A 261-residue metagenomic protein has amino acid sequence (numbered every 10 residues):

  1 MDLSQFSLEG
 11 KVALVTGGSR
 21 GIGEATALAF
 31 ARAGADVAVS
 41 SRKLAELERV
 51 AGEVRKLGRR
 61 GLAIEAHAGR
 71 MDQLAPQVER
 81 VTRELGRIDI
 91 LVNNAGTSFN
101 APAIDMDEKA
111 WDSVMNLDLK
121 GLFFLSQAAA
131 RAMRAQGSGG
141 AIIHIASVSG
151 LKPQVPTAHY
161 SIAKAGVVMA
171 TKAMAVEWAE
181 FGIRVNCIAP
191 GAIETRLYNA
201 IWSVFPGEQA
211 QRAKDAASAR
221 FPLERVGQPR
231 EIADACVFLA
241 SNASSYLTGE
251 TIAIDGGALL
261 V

Functional and structural regions predicted by a protein language model:
D2-Q5, K152, C236-V237, T248-V261: Short C-terminal tail/terminal secondary-structure segment of NAD(P)H-dependent dehydrogenase/reductase domains
S19-R20: Conserved glycine-rich cofactor-binding loop
P102-A103, D107-M115, A217: Substrate-binding pocket helix/loop in short-chain dehydrogenase/reductase
I104, K152-A158, E180-F181, E224 (+2 more regions): Active-site loop immediately N-terminal to the catalytic Tyr-X3-Lys motif of short-chain dehydrogenase/reductase
S126, A163, T171: Active-site helix of classical SDR
S147: Residue(s) in the substrate-gating loop at a strand-loop-helix junction that position the organic substrate next
A179, R184, L247-G249: Short, small/polar-rich loop/turn modules that mediate ligand/substrate recognition or access, typified
